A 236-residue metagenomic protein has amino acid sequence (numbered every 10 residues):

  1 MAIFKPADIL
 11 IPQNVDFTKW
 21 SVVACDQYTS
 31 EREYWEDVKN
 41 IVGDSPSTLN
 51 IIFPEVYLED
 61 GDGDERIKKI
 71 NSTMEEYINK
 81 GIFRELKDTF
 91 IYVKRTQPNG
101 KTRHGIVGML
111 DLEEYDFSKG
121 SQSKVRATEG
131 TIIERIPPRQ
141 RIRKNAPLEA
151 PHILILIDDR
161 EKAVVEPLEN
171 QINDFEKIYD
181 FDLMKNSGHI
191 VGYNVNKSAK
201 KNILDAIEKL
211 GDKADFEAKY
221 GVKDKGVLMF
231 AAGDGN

Functional and structural regions predicted by a protein language model:
M1-N186: N-terminal extension/subdomain marker
K162, K177-D212: Portal/gating segments that form or line small-molecule/metal binding sites
K197-N236: Active-site beta-strand/loop microenvironment that shapes enzyme catalytic pockets
